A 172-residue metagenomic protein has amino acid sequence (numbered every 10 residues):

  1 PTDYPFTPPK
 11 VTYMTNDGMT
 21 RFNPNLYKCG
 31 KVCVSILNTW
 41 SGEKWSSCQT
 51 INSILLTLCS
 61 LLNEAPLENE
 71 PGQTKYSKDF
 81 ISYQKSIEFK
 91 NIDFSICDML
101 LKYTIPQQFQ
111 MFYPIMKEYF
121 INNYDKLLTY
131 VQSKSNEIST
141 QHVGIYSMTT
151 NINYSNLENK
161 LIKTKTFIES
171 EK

Functional and structural regions predicted by a protein language model:
P1-K78, D98-L101, P114-D125, T129-V131 (+1 more regions): Compact alpha/beta protein-protein interaction domains typified by the UBC
E68-K172: Charge-rich (especially acidic), low-complexity segments
